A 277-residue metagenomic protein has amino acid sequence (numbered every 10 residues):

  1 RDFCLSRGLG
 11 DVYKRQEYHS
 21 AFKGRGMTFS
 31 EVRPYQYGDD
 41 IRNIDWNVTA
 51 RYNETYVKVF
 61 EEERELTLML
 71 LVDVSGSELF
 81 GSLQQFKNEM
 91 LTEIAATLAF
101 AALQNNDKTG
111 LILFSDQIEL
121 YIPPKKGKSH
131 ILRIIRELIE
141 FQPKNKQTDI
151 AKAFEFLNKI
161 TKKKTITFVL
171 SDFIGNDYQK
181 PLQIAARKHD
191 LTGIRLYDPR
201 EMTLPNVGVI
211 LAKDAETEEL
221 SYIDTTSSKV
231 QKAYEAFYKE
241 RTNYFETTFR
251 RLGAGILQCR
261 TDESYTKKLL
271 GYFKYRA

Functional and structural regions predicted by a protein language model:
D2-L9, Y13: Single conserved hydrophobic/aromatic residue that forms the stacking wall/gate of nucleotide- or nucleobase-binding
D11-L70, V74-L83, K267: Acidic, polar low-complexity linker/tail segments
W46, V72-S75, L111, L157 (+4 more regions): DG-centered beta-turn motif at the end of beta-strands
E61, E78-K108, F249: …and closely analogous acidic/polar surface helices at protein-protein or active-site interfaces in A-domain-like
K108-E137: Short beta-strand-loop
H130-T165, D177, D198: Von Willebrand factor
L204-K239: SAM-dependent methyltransferase
Y244-Y275: Conserved, well-ordered alpha-helix/loop/beta-strand core segments that scaffold catalytic motifs
